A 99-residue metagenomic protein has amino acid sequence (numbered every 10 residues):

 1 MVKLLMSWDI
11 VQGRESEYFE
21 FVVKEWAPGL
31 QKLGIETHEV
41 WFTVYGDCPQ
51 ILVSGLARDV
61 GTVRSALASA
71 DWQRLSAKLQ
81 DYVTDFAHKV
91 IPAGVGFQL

Functional and structural regions predicted by a protein language model:
V2-D9, S54: Active-site-flanking beta-strand signature of metal-NTP-handling nucleotidyl enzymes and homologous cyclase-like
D9-F21: Short, surface-exposed ligand-recognition loops at beta-strand->loop->(often short) alpha-helix junctions that present
R14, G61-V63, G96: Residue-level signal for secondary-structure boundary sites
E20-H38, L56-I91: An amphipathic, aromatic/His-enriched active-site/gating alpha helix that lines ligand/cofactor pockets
V40-T43: Short, solvent-exposed loop/turn elements at beta->coil junctions and helix N-caps that rim active or binding pockets
Y45-P49: Short acidic/glycine-enriched loop/turn segments that link adjacent beta-strands
I91-L99: Short, low-order "capping/linker" segments at domain edges
